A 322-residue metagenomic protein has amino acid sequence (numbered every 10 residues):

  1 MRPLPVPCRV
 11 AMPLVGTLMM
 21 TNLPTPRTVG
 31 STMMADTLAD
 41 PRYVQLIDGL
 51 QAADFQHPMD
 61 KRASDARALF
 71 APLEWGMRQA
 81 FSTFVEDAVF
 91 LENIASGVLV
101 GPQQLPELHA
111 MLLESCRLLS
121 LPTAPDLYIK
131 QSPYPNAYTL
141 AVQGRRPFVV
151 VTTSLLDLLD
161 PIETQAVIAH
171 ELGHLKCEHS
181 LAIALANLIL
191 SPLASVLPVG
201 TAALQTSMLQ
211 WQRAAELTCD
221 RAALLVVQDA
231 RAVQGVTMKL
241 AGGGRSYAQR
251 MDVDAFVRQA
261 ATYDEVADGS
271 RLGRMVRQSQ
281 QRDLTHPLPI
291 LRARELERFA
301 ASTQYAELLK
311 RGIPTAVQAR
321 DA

Functional and structural regions predicted by a protein language model:
M1-P3, M12: N-terminal chloroplast transit peptides
C8, M12-L140, T206, G244-R245 (+3 more regions): Hydrophobic or amphipathic, alpha-helical segments that drive membrane association/targeting
P72-L73, I129-L140, R145, V226-D321: Active-site-proximal gating segments in proteases and membrane effectors
Q103-H109, S115, L119-L121, T201-V266: Short helix/loop segments within enzyme catalytic domains that coordinate or immediately flank catalytic cofactors
F148-T152: Short hydrophobic beta-strand segments that form the core of ligand-binding sensory/regulatory domains
T153-A166: Short pre-active-site segment immediately N-terminal to the catalytic Zn-binding motif
L159, I168-K176, A222: Active-site His/Glu-centered metal-binding helix of metallohydrolases
L172-L188: Catalytic Zn2+-binding segment of zinc metalloproteases
